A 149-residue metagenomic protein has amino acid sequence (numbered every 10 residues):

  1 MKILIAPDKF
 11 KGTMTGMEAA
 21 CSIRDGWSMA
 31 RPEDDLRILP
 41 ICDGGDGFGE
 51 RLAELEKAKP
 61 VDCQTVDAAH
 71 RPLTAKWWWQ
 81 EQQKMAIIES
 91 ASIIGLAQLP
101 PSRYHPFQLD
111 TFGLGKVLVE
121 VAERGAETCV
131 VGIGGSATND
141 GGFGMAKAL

Functional and structural regions predicted by a protein language model:
M1-I133, A137-L149: N-terminal loops that bind phosphate or other acidic moieties and the adjacent beta-alpha structural core
